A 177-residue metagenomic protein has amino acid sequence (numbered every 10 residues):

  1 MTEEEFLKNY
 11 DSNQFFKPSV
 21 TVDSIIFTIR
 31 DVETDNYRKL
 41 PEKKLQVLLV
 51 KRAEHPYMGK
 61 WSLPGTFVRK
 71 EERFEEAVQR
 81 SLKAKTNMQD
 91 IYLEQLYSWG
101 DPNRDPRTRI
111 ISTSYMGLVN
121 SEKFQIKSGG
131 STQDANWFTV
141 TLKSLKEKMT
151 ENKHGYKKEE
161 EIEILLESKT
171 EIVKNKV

Functional and structural regions predicted by a protein language model:
M1-V177: N-terminal leader/linker segments that precede catalytic domains of diphosphate-processing enzymes
